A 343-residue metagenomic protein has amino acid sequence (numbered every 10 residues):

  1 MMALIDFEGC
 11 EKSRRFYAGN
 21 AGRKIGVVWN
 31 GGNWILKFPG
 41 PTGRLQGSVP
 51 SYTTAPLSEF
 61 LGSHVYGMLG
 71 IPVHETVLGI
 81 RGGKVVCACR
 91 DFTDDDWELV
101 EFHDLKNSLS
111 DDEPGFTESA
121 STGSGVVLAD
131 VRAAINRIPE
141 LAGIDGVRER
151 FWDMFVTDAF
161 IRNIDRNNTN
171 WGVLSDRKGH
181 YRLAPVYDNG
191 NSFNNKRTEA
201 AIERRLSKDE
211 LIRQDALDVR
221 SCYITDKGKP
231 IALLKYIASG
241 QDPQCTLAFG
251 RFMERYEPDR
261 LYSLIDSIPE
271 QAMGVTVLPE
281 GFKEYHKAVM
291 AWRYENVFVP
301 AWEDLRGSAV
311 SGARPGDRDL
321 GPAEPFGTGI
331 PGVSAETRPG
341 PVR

Functional and structural regions predicted by a protein language model:
M1-T117: Conserved ATP-binding subdomain of kinase catalytic cores across diverse folds
T54-P56, E149-R150, P279: Aromatic-acidic/polar surface patches that form glycan- and anion
H64, D153-I161, A288-W292: Short, hydrophobic/amphipathic alpha-helical patches that form generic packing surfaces within helical domains
H64-M68, S175, A201: Gly/lys/ser-thr-rich phosphate-binding loops in alpha/beta enzymes that coordinate phosphoanhydride or phosphate groups
T76-G83, N167-R177, R306-S308: Short alpha-helical "patches" and their helix-cap loops
F92-F155, R177, S239, S267-Q271 (+1 more regions): ATP-dependent phospho-/nucleotidyl transfer catalytic cores
L128-T198: Conserved kinase catalytic-core segment
D176-R343: C-terminal catalytic region of ATP-dependent kinase domains
